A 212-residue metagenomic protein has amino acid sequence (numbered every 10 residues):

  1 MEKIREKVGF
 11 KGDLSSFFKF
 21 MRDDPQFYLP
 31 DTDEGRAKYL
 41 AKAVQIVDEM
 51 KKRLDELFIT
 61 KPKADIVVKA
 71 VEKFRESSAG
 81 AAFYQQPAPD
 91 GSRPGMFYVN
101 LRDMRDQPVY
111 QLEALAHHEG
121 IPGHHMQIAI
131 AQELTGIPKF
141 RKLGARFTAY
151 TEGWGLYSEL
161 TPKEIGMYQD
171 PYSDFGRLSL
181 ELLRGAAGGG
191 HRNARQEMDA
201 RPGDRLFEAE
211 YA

Functional and structural regions predicted by a protein language model:
M1-A212: N-terminal maturation segment of proteins
